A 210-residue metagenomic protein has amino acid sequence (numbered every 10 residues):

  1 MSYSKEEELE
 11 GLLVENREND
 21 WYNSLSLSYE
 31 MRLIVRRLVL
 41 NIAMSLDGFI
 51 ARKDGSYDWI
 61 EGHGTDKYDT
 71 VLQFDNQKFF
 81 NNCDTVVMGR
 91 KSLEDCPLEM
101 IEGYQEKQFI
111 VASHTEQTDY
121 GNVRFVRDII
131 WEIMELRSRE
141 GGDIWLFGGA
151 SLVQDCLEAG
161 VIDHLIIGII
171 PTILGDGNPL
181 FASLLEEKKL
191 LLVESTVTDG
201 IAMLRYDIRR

Functional and structural regions predicted by a protein language model:
M1-L33: N-terminal amphipathic/basic-hydrophobic helices that include classical n-h-c signal peptides and signal-anchor
W21, L25, Y29-R210: Enzymes that bind and transform nitrogen-containing heteroaromatic metabolites
